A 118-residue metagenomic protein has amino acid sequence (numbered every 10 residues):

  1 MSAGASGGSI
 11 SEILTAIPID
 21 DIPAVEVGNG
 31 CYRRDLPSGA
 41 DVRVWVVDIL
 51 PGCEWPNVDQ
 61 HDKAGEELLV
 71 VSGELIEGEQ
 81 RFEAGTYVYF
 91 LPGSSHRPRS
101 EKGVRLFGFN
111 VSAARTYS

Functional and structural regions predicted by a protein language model:
M1-W45: A short, N-terminal "cap"/entry segment at the start of jelly-roll beta-barrel domains of the cupin/DSBH fold
G28-R33, S38-D62, I76, Q80-R81 (+1 more regions): Conserved short histidine dyad/triad with adjacent acidic residue
V47, V88, G108-F109: Preference for bulky hydrophobic residues occupying beta-strand positions in well-ordered beta-sheet regions
G65: Alpha/beta-hydrolase fold active-site loops
L68: Structured binding elements
S72-G73: Glycine-centered positions in the ABC transporter ATPase nucleotide-binding domain
R81, P92-Y117: Ligand-binding loop in jelly-roll beta-barrel domains
